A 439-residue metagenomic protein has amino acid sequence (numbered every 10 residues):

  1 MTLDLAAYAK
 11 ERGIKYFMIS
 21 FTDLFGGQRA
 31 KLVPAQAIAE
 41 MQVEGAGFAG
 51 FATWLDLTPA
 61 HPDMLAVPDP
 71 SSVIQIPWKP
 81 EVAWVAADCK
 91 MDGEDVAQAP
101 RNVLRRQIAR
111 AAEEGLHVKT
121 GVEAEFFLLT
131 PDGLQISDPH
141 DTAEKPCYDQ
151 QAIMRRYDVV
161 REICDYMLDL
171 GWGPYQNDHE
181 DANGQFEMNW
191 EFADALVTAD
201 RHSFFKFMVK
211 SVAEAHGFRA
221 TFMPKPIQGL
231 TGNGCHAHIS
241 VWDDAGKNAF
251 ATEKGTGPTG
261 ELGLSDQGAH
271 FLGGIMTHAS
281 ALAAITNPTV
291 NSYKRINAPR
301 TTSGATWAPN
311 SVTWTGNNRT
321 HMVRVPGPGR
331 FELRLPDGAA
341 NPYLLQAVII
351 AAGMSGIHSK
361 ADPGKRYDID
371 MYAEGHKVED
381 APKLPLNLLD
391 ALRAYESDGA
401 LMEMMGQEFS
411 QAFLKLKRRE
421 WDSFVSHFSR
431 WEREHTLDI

Functional and structural regions predicted by a protein language model:
M1-I439: Glycine-rich, acidic/polar active-site loops that bind/position phosphate-bearing ligands
